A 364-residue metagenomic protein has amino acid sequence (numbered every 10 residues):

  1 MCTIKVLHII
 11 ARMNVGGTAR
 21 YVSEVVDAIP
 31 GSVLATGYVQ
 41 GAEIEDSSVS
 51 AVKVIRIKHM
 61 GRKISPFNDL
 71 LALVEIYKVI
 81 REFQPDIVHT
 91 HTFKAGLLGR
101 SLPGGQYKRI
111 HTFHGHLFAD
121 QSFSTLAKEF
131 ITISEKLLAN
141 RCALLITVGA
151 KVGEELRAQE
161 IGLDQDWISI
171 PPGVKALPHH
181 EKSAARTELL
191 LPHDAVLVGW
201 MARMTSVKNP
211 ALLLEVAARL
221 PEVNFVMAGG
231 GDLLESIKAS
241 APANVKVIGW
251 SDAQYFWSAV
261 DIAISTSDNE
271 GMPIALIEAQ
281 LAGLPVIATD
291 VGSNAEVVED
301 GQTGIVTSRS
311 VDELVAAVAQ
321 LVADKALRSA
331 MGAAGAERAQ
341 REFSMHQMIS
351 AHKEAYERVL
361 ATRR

Functional and structural regions predicted by a protein language model:
H8-L70, V152-E155, E160, W167 (+1 more regions): N-terminal strand-loop element at the rim of the active site of nucleotide-sugar-dependent glycosyltransferases
G16-E24, V196, W200-R219, D232-E235 (+1 more regions): A conserved mid-protein helix/loop that constitutes part of the nucleotide-sugar donor-binding site
D46, P178-L191, L327: A short helix/loop element that forms part of the nucleotide-sugar donor recognition site in Leloir-type
N140-D166, V174-A176: A short, active-site helix/loop in glycosyltransferases that binds the activated sugar's phosphate group
I237-S251: Nucleotide-activated donor-binding/catalytic signature segment of Leloir-type glycosyltransferases, i.e., the conserved
D268: Aromatic "clamp/platform" in nucleotide-sugar-dependent glycosyltransferases that forms part of the donor/acceptor
L276, P285-A288, V298: Short hydrophobic beta-strand element within catalytic cores of glycosyltransferases and related nucleotide-activated
D300-G301, I305-D312, Q320-K325: Conserved acidic donor-binding segment of nucleotide-sugar-dependent glycosyltransferases
